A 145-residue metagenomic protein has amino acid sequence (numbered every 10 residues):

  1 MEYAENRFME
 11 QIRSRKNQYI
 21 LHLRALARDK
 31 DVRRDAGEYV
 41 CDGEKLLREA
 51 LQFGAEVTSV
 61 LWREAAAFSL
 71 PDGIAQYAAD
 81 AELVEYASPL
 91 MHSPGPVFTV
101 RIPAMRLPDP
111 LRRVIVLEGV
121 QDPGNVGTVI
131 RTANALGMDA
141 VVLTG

Functional and structural regions predicted by a protein language model:
E2-V126: Arg/Lys-rich RNA-binding interfaces used to dock onto structured RNA substrates
I130: Conserved SAM/SAH cofactor-binding pocket of Class I
A133: Donor-sugar nucleotide-binding helix/loop cap in glycosyltransferases
L136-G145: Histidine/lysine/aspartate-rich catalytic loop segments that bind and position anionic ligands
